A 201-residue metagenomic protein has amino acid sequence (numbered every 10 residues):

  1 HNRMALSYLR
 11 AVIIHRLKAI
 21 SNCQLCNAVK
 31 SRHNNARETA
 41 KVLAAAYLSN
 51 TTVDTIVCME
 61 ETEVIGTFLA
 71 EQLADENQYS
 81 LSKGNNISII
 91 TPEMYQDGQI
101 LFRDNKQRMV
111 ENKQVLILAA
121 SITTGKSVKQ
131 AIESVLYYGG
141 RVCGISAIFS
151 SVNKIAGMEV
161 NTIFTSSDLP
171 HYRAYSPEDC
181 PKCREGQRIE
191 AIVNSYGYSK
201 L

Functional and structural regions predicted by a protein language model:
H1, I132-L201: PRPP-dependent phosphoribosyltransferase catalytic core
H1-T52, Y196-Y198: Active-site-facing substrate-recognition patch
A45, E71, D75, E133 (+1 more regions): Short, well-ordered alpha-helices that flank and scaffold nucleotide-derived cofactor binding pockets
L48-S49, D104-M109, P177: Short amphipathic alpha-helix with an adjacent loop that forms part of the alpha/beta core around
T51-T62: Short glycine-rich phosphate-binding loop at a beta-alpha junction
I56, S88-P92, R141-F149: Short, hydrophobic beta-strand segments that form beta-sheet elements in well-ordered domains
E63-L116, T123: Short, glycine/charge-rich flexible loops or terminal/linker lids adjacent to PRPP-binding catalytic cores
L101-A147: A contiguous pocket-lining binding segment that forms or flanks enzyme active sites
